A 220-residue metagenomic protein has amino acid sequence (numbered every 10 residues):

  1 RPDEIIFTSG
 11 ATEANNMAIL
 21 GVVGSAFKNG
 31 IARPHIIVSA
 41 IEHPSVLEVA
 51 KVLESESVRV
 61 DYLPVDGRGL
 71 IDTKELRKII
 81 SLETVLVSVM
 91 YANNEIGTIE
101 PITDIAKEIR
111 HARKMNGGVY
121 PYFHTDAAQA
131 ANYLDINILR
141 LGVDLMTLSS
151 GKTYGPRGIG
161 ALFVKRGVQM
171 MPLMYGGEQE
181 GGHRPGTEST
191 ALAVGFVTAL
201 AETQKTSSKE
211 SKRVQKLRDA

Functional and structural regions predicted by a protein language model:
R1-A220: Pyridoxal 5′-phosphate
